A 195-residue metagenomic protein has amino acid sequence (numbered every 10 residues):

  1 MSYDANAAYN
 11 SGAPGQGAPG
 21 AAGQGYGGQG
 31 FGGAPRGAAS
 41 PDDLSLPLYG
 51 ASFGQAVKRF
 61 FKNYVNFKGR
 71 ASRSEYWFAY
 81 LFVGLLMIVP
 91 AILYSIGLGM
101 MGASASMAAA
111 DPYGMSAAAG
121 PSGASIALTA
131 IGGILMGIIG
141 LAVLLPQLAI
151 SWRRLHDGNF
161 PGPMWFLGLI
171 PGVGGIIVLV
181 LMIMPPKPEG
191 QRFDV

Functional and structural regions predicted by a protein language model:
S2-F82, L148-M164, V180-V195: Membrane-interface extramembranous regions at the lipid-water interface
D4, A13, S40, D111 (+3 more regions): Serine/threonine-rich low-complexity intrinsically disordered regions
A7, G20-G23, G37, S106-A124: Gly/Pro-rich, low-complexity intrinsically disordered segments
Q29-R36, S122-S125, L135: Short hydrophobic/aromatic-rich motifs at helix boundaries and adjacent loops
L44, L48, F53, V65 (+4 more regions): Non-transmembrane, interaction-prone segments in cytosolic or luminal domains
E75-G102, S125-S151, G158-M184: Hydrophobic alpha-helical transmembrane segments in multi-pass membrane proteins
L98-A110, F193-V195: Short, surface-exposed, charge-dense and proline/glycine-enriched linear segments
